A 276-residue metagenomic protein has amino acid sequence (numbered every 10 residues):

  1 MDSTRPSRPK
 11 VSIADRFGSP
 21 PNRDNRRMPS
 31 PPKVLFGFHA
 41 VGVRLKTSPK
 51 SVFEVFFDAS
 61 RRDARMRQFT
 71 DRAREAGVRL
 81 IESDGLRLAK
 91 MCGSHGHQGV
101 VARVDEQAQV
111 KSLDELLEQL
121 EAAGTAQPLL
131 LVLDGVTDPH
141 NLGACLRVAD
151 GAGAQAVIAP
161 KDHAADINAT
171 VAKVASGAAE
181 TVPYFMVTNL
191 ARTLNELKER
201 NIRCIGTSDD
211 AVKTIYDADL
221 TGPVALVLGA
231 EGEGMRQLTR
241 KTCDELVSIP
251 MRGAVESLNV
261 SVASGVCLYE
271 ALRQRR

Functional and structural regions predicted by a protein language model:
M1-E121: N-terminal positively charged helical leader segments and presequences
R26-R27, V43, V136-P139, G143-A149 (+2 more regions): Hydrophobic, well-ordered secondary-structure scaffolds
G42, G151, D166-A178, Q237-R276: Structured adenosyl-cofactor binding patch, chiefly the S-adenosyl-L-methionine
K50, F57, M66, R79 (+1 more regions): RNA substrate-binding interface of SAM-dependent RNA methyltransferases
R74, L194-K198, L272: Surface-exposed amphipathic alpha-helices with a cationic face
D84, D105, D134, P160-K161 (+5 more regions): Short beta->alpha connector loops at strand-helix junctions that form conserved, small/polar/Pro-enriched
M91-E106, A178-A179, P183, V187 (+1 more regions): Short basic, glycine-rich beta-strand/loop surfaces that mediate nucleic-acid
I205-N259: Active-site/ligand-binding-proximal alpha/beta "capping" segment
